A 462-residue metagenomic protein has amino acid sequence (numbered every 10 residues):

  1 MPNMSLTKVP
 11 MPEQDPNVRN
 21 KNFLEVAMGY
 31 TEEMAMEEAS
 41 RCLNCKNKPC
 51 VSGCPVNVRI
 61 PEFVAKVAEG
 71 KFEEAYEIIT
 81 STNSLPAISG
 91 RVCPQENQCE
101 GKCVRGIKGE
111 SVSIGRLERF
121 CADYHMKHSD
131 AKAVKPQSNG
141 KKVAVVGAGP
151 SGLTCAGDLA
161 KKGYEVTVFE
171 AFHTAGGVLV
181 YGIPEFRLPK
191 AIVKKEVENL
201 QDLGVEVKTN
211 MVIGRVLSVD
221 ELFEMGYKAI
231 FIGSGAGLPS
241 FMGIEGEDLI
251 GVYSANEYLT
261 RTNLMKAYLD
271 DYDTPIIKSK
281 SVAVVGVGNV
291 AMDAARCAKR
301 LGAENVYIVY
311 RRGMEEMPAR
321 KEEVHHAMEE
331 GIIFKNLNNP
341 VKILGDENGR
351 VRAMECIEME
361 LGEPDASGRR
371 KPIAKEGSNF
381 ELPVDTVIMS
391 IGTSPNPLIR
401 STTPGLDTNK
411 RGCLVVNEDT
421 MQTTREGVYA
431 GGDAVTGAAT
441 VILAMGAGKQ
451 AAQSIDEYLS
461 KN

Functional and structural regions predicted by a protein language model:
S52, V56-K135, Q201, T209 (+1 more regions): Glycine/serine-rich phosphate-binding loop and adjoining beta1-alpha1 elements at the start of nucleotide-handling
S84, G149-P150, T174, G288-V290 (+1 more regions): Residue-level detector of alpha-helix initiation sites
F120-Q137, K195-R215, P239-L301, N409-D419 (+1 more regions): Glycine-rich dinucleotide-binding loop and its adjacent helix/turn
Q137, K142-V146, K194-I244, K342-V351 (+4 more regions): Feature captures the FAD/FMN-dependent oxidoreductase FAD-binding
K141-T167, A291-K299: N-terminal Rossmann-like FAD-binding beta1-loop-alpha1 element of flavoenzymes
E165-V168, F172-L203, V207, A295-K342: Rossmann-like dinucleotide-binding cores of NAD(P)H-dependent redox enzymes
D248-K278, P364-A438: FAD-site-proximal beta/loop scaffold in flavoenzymes
A434-K461: A conserved FAD-binding loop/helix module that cradles the flavin
